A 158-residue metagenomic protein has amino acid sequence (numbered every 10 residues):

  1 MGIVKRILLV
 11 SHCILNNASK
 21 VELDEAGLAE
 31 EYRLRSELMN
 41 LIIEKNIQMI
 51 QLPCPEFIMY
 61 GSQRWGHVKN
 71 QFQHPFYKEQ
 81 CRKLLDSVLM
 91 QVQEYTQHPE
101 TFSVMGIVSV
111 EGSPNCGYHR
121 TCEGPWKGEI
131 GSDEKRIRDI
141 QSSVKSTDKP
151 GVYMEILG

Functional and structural regions predicted by a protein language model:
I3, K45, S62-P99, G128-G158: Divalent-metal-activated hydrolytic enzyme cores
V4-L8: Extreme N-terminal starter segment of soluble prokaryotic enzymes
N17-E31, V144: Residues lining hydrophobic/aromatic ligand-binding pockets adjacent to catalytic sites
A18, M59-G61, S113-H119, E123: Short catalytic/ligand-binding loop motif for oxyanion handling, primarily in non-cytosolic enzymes, centered on
L23-A26, T121-P125: Short, glycine/charged-enriched secondary-structure capping and boundary segments
A26-F72: Short, surface-exposed acidic-centric catalytic microdomains
T101-S103: Short, compact, well-ordered microdomains
M105-P114: Short, well-ordered beta-to-alpha junction loops that form the rim of enzyme active sites and present histidine/acidic
